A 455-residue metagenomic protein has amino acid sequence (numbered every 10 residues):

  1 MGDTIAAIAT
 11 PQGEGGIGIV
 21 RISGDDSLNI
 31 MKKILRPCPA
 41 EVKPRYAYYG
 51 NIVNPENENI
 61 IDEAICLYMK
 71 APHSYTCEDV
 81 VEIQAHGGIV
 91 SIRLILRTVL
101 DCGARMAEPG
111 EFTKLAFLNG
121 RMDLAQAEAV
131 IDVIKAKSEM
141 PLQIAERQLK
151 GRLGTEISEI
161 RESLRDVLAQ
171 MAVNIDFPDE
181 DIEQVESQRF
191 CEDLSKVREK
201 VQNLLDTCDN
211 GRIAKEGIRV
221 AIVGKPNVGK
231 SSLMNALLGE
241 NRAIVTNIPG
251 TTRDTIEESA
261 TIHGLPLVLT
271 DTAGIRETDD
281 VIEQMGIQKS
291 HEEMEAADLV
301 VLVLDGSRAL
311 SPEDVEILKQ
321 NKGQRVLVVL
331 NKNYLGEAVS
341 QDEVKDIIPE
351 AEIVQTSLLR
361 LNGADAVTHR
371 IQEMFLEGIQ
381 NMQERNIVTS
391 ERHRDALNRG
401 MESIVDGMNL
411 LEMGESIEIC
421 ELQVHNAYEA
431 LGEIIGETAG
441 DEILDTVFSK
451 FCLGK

Functional and structural regions predicted by a protein language model:
M1-Q143, R147, G151, L327: A glycine-rich (often HGG/GG-containing) alpha/beta subdomain
G2-I8, Q12, E139-T261, T278-D280 (+1 more regions): C-terminal-of-GTPase-core extension/linker across diverse P-loop GTPases
G50-I61, C66-K70, T251-T278, A296: Switch I (G2) and immediately adjacent beta-strands of P-loop GTPase domains
L238, A273-G274, D298, D305 (+1 more regions): Short glycine-/small-residue-rich Rossmann-like dinucleotide-binding loops
L267, L299, L327: Short, Asp-centered acidic motifs that coordinate Mg2+ and/or phosphate in catalytic or ligand-binding sites
L269, V303, V329: Generic enzyme active-site microenvironment
E283-S307: Inter-motif core of Ras-like GTPase G domains
